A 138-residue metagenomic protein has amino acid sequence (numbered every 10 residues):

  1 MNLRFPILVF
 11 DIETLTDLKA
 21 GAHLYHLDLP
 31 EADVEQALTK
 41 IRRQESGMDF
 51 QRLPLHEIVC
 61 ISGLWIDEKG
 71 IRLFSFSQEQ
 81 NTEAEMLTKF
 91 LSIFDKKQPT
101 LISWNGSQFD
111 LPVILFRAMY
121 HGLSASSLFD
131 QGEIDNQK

Functional and structural regions predicted by a protein language model:
M1-I93: Conserved RNase H-like, two-metal-ion catalytic cores of nucleic-acid enzymes
N2-P6, H56-Q80, S92, K97-K138: Metal-dependent phosphoesterase core characteristic of DEDDh/y 3'-5' exonuclease domains
